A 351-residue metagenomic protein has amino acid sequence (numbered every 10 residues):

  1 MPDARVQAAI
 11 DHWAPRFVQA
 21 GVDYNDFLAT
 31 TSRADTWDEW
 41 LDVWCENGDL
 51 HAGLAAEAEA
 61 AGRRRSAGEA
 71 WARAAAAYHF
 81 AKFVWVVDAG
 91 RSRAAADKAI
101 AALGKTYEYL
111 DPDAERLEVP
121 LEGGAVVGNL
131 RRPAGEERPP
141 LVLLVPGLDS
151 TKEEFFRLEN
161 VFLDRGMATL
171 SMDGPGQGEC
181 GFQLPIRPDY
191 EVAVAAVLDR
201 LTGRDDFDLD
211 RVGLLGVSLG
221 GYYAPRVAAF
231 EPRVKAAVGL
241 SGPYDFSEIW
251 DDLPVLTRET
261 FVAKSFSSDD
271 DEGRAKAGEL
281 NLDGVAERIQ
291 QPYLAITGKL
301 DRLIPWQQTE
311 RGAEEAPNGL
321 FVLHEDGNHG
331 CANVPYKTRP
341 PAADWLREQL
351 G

Functional and structural regions predicted by a protein language model:
W44, H51, A89, R93-G135: N-terminal cap/lid segment of alpha/beta-hydrolase-fold proteins
L148-N160: The serine-hydrolase catalytic nucleophile loop
E154, L184-F207, R226: Alpha/beta-hydrolase active-site loop
R226-A275, Q291: Hydrolase active-site cap/lid region
I289-Q290, A295-T297, D301: Short beta-strand/loop motif that positions the catalytic acidic residue of the alpha/beta-hydrolase fold
Q291, P305-E314: Short alpha-helix in the alpha/beta-hydrolase fold that links the catalytic acid
A313-G330: Catalytic histidine neighborhood in serine/cysteine hydrolases with alpha/beta-hydrolase-type architecture
G327-R339: Catalytic histidine-centered segment of alpha/beta-hydrolase-like enzymes
